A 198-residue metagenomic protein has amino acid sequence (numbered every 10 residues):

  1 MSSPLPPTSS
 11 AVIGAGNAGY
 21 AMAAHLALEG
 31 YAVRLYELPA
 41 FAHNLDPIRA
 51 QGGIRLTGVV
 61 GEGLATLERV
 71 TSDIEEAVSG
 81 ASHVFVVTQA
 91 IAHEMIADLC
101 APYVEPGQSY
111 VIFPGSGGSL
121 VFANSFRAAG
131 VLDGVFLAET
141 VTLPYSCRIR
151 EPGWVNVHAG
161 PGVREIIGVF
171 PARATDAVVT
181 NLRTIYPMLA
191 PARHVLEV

Functional and structural regions predicted by a protein language model:
S2-V59, V78: NAD(P)+-binding Rossmann beta1-loop-alpha1 motif at the extreme N-terminus of oxidoreductases
P39, I74, P114, V141 (+1 more regions): Residues at the C-termini of beta-strands that transition into short coil/loop
G52-L67, G134: Short mixed-charge
V60-V111: Rossmann-like NAD(P)-binding element
A90-G153: Rossmann-like NAD(P)(H) cofactor-binding subdomain of soluble oxidoreductases
E151-V198: Internal alpha-helical scaffold of NAD(P)-dependent oxidoreductase catalytic cores
